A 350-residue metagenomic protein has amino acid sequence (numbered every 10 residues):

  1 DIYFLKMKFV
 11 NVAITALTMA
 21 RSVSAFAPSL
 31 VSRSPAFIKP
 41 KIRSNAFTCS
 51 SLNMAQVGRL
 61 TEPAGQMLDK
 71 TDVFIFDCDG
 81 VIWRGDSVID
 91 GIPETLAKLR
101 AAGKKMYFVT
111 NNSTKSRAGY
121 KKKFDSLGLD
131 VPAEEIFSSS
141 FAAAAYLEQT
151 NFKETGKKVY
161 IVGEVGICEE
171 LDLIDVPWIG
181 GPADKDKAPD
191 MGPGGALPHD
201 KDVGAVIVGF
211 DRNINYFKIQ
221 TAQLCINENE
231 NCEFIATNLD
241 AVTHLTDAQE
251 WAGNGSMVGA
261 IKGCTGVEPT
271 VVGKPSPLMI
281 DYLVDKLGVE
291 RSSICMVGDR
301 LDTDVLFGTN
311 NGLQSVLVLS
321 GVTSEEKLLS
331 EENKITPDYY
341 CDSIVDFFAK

Functional and structural regions predicted by a protein language model:
D1-K6, P40, S44-N53: Short, Lys/Arg-enriched N-terminal segments with co-localized hydrophobic residues within the first ~10-30 amino acids
M7-F37: N-terminal chloroplast transit peptides
V10, V23, P35, K41-A46 (+2 more regions): Small/flexible residues
F47, N53-C78, W83-K104, S113-E134 (+1 more regions): Asp-based, Mg2+/Mn2+-dependent phosphohydrolase catalytic module
S139: Replace "coordinates the UDP/GDP/TDP-sugar" with "coordinates nucleotide-activated sugar donors
